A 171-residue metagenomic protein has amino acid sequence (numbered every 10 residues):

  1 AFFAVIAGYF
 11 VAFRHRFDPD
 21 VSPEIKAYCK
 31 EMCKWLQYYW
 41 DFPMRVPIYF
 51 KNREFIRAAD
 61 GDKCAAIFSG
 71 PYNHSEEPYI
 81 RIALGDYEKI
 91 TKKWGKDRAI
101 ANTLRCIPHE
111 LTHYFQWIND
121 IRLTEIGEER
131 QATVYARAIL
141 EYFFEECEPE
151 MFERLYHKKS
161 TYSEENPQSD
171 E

Functional and structural regions predicted by a protein language model:
F2-F3, Y9-F10: Aromatic (phenylalanine/tyrosine) cluster motif
F17-V21: Short Lys/Arg-enriched alpha/beta "domain-start" segment
K26-M44: Zn2+-dependent metallopeptidase catalytic core
D60-I100: Active-site scaffold of zinc-dependent metalloenzymes
F68, H157-E171: C-terminal capping/extension segments of zinc metalloprotease domains
I100-L104, E128-R130: Alpha-helical scaffolds flanking conserved acidic
R105-I118: Active-site recognition of the HExxH zinc-binding catalytic motif
E125-H157: Post-HExxH zinc-binding segment in Zn-dependent metallohydrolases
